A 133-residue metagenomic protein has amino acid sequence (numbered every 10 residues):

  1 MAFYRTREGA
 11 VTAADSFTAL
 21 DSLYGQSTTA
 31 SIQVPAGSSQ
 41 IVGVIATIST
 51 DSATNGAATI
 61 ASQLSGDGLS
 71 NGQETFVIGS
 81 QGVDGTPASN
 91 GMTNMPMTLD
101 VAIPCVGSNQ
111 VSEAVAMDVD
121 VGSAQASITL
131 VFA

Functional and structural regions predicted by a protein language model:
M1-Y24, S31-S38, V44, T50-D51 (+1 more regions): C-terminal interaction-tip segments
T6-E8, S27, I41, L64 (+2 more regions): Positively charged, low-complexity intrinsically disordered regions
V11-S27, G37, S80-N94, V106-S108: Solvent-exposed, conformationally flexible loop/turn segments
T29-S31, T93-A102: Exposed aromatic-hydrophobic patches
V42-G43, A102-D120: Noncatalytic modules at the cell exterior or secretory-pathway interfaces, chiefly beta-strand-rich lectin/adhesion
S49-T98: Terminal beta-strand-rich extracellular "head" domains that mediate receptor/glycan or other ligand binding
